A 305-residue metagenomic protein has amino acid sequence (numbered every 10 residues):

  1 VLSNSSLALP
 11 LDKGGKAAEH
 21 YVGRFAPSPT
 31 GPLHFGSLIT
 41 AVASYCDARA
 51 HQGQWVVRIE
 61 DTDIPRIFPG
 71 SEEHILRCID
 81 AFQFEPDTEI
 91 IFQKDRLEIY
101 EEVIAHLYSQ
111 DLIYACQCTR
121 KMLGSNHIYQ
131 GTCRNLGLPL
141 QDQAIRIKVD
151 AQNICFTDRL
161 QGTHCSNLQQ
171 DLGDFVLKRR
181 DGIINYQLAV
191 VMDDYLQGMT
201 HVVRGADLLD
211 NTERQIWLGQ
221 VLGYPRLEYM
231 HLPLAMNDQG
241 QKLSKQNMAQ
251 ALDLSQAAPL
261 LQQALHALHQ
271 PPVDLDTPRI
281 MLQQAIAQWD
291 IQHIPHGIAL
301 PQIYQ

Functional and structural regions predicted by a protein language model:
L2-N4, K16-H127, D207-Y224, R279-I280: N-terminal Rossmann-like or analogous alpha/beta NTP/dinucleotide-binding catalytic cores that position adenine
S5-L9: Intrinsic-disorder/low-complexity peptide segments enriched for small residues
P10-G15: A cross-taxon signal for low-complexity, glycine/charged-rich
H34, R96-E101, Q187-M192, L232-P233 (+1 more regions): Noncatalytic linker/hinge segments flanking ATPase motor cores
F68-D171, M281-A285, W289-Q305: Active-site neighborhoods of enzyme catalytic cores
A115, R120-L254: Active-site cores that bind ATP or allylic diphosphates and position pyrophosphate for catalysis
T119, D210-N211, V221-Q305: Catalytic adenosine-cofactor/nucleotide-binding cores of aminoacyl-tRNA synthetases and other
